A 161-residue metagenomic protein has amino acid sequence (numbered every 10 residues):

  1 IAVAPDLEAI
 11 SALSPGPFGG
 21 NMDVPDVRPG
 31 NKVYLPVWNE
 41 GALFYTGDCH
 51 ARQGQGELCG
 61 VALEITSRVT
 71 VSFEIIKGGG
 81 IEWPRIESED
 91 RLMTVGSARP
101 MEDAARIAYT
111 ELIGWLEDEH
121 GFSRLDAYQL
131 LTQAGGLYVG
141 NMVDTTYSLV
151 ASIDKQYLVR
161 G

Functional and structural regions predicted by a protein language model:
I1-K77, E117, R124-L125, L130-S152 (+1 more regions): Glycine-rich anion/phosphate-binding loop at the beta-strand->alpha-helix junction
K77-L130: A hydrophobic, small-residue-rich beta->alpha segment in the mid-to-C-terminal subdomain of diverse proteins
